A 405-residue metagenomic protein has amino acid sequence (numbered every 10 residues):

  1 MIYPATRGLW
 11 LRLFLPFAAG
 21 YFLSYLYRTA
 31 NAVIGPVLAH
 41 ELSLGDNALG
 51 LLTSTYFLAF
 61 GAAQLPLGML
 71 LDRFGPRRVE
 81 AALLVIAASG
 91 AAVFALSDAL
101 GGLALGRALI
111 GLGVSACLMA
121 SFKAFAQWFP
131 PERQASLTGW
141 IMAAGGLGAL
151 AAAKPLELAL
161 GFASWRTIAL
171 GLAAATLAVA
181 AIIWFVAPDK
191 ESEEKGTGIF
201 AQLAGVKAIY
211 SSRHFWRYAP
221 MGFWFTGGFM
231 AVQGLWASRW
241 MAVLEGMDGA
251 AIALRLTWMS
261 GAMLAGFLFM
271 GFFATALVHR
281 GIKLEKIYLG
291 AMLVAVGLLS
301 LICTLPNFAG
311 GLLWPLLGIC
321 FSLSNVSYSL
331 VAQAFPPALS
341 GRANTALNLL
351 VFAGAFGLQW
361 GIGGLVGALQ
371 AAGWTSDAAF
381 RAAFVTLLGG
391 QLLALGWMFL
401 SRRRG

Functional and structural regions predicted by a protein language model:
I2-T6, P188-A219: Juxtamembrane intracellular "pre-TM" segments in multi-pass secondary transporters
R12-D46, L67, V232-S238, L358-I362: Extracytoplasmic
N31-A32, R213-M270, L358-G363: Extracytoplasmic gate region of multi-pass secondary transporters
S43, G75, L96-G102, G113 (+2 more regions): Helix-breaking motifs and short loop linkers at transmembrane-helix boundaries and internal kinks in secondary membrane
A62-G101: Conserved MFS/SLC helix-loop-helix module at the cytosolic interface between two early adjacent transmembrane helices
I86, G90, G101-L109, A309-L316: Paired small-residue
G106-A144: Cytoplasmic helix-loop-helix junction between adjacent transmembrane helices in 12-TM secondary transporters
W140-A187: Helix-loop-helix hairpin linking two adjacent transmembrane segments in secondary transporters
